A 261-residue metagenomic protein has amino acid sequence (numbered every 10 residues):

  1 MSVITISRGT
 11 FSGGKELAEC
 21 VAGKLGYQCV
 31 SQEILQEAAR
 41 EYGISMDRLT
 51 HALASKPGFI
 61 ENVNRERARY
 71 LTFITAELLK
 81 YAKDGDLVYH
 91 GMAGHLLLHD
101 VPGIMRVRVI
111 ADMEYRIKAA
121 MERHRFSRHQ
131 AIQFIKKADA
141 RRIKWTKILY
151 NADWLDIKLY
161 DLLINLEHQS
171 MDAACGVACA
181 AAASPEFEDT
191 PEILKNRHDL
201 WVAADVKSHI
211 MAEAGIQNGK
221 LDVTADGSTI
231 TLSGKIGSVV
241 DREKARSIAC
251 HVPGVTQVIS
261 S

Functional and structural regions predicted by a protein language model:
M1-V3: Extreme N-terminal starter segment of soluble prokaryotic enzymes
T5-V21: Glycine-rich phosphate-binding P-loop
K24-V30: Post-Walker A helix-loop "phosphate-sensing" segment adjacent to the P-loop in P-loop NTPases
L35-H51, M113, I117-R141: Long, charge-dense
L35-Y89, F126: ATP-dependent small-molecule kinase phosphotransfer cores that center on conserved nucleotide phosphate-binding segments
R65, A93-H95, Q169: Short glycine-rich anion-binding loops that position phosphate/pyrophosphate groups of nucleotides and phosphorylated
Y81-V101, M105-A111, Y115, A119-M121: RNA pseudouridine synthases
D100, A111-E114, K118-E122, D139 (+2 more regions): N-terminal targeting leaders
